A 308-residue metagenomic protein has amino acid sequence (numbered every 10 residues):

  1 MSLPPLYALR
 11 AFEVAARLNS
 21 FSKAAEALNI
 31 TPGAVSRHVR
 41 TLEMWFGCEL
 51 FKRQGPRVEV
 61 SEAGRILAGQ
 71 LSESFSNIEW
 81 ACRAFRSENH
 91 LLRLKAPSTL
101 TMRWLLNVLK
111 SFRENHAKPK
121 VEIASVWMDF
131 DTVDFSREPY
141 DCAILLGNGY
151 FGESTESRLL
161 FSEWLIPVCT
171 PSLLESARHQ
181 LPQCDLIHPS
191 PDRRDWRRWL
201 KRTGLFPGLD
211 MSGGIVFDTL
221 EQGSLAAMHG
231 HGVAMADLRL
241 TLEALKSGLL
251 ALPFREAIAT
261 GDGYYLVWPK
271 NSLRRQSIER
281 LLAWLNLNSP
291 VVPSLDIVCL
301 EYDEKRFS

Functional and structural regions predicted by a protein language model:
M1-S2, K118, L242-S247, A257-S308: C-terminal effector-binding regulatory domain of bacterial HTH transcription factors
E13-N29: Short helix-boundary/capping micro-motifs
F21, E43-V60: A short LG(V/I)-centered, amphipathic sequence patch enriched for acidic residue(s) preceding the LG motif
L42-E43, L250: Conserved amphipathic alpha-helical core elements
E49, G55-V58, R65, S76-K95: Short helix-loop hinge/linker segments at domain boundaries
L91-F151, C299-E304, S308: Central regulatory/effector-binding core of bacterial HTH transcription factors
A124-D185, P191-R194, L200-G208, G214-V216: Acidic, Gly/Pro-rich loop/turn segments at junctions of secondary structure
G208-P253, A259-T260: Hydrophobic hinge/microswitch elements
